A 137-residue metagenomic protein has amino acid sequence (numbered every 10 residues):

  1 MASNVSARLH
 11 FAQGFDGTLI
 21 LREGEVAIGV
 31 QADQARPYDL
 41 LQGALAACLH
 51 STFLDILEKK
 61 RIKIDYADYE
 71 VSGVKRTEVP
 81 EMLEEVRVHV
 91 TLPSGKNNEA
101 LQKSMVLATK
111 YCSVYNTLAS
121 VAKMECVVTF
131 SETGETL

Functional and structural regions predicted by a protein language model:
M1-G43, F53-L137: Extended beta-strand/beta-hairpin segments
C48: Alpha-helical metal-binding/catalytic segments enriched in His/Glu/Asp
